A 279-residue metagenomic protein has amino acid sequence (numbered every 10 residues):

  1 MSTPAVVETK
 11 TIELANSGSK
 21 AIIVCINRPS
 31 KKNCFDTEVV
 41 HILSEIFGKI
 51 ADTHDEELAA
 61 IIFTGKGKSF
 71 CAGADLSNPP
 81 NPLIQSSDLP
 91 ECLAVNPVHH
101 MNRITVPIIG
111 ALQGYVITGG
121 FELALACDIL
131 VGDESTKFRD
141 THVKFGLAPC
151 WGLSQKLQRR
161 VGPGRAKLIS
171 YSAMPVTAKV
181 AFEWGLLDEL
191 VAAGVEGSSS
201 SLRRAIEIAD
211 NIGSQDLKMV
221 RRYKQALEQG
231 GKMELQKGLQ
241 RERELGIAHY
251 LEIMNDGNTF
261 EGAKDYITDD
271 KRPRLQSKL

Functional and structural regions predicted by a protein language model:
M1-K20, D55, F70, A173-K179 (+3 more regions): C-terminal alpha-helix plus adjacent terminal tail
M1-K66, P82, L279: Conserved CoA-thioester-binding segment of acyl-CoA-metabolizing enzymes
E38-I42, L93, H100, S200 (+3 more regions): Charged catalytic carboxylate motif
H41, D52, E57, T64-H100 (+3 more regions): Glycine- (often His-adjacent) and acidic-residue-rich active-site loop that binds/positions the CoA thioester
F63, D75, L123-L125, A181 (+1 more regions): Hydrophobic/aromatic residues within transmembrane alpha-helices of multi-pass small-molecule transporters
L93-P97, L153-K156, R165, M219-R222 (+2 more regions): Hydrophobic alpha-helical segments typical of transmembrane helices and their membrane-interface/capping positions
H100-L217: Crotonase-fold acyl-CoA enzyme core
